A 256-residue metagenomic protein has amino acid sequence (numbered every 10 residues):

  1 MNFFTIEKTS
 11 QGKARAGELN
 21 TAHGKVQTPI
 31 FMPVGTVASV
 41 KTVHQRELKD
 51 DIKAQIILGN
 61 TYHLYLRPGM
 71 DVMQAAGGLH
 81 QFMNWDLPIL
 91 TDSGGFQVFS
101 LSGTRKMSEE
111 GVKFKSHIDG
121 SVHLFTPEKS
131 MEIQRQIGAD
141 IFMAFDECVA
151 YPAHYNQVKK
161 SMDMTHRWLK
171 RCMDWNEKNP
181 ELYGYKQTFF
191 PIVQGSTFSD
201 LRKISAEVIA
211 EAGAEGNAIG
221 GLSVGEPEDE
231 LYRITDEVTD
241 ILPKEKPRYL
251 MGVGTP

Functional and structural regions predicted by a protein language model:
M1-L182: Non-catalytic, usually N-terminal nucleic-acid engagement modules in DNA/RNA processing proteins
W175, N179, Q187-P256: Glycine-rich phosphate/ribose-binding loops and adjacent secondary-structure elements that form binding surfaces
